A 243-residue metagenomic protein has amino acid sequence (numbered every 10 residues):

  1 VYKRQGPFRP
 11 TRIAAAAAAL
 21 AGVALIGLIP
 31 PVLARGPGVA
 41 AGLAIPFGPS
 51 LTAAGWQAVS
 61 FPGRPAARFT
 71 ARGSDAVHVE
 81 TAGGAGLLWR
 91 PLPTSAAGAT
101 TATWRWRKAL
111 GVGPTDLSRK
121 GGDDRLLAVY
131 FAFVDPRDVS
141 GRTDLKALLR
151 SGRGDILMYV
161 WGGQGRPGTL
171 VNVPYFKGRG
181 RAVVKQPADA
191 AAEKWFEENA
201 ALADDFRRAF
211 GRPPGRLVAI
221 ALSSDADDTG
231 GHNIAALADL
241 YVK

Functional and structural regions predicted by a protein language model:
V1-Y2: Short, small-residue-biased leader/transition segments that mark boundaries at the very start of proteins
P31-F61, S140-R142: Extracellular carbohydrate-recognition regions
A67-L87: Short carbohydrate-recognition loop motifs
P91-A102, D189-A192: Extracellular/lumenal carbohydrate-interaction signature centered on repeated Trp-anchored short motifs
A99-K146: Extracellular-facing segments of soluble proteins and assemblies that are Gly/Ser/Thr-biased and enriched in aromatics
D124, F131-G178: Extracellular/luminal beta-rich ligand-recognition and adhesion surfaces characterized by aromatic-Gly/Pro-enriched
L127-V129, K177-A188, A192-G231: Extracellular beta-strand ligand-recognition surfaces/modules
I220, A238-V242: Extracellular beta-strand elements of beta-rich domains used for carbohydrate recognition/degradation or cell-matrix
